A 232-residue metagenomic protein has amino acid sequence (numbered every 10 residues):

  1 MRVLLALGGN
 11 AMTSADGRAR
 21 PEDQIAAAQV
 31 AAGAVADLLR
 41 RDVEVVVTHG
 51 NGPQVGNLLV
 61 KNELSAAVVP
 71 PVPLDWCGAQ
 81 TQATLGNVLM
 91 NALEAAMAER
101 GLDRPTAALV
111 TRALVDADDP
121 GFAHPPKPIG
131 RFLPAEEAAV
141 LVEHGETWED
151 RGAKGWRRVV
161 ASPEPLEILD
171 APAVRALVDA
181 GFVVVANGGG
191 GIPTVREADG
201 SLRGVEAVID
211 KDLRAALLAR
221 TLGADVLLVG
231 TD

Functional and structural regions predicted by a protein language model:
M1-T48, L58-L59, E63, A176-G181: N-terminal glycine-/serine-/threonine-rich phosphate-binding loop
A6-G8, T48-H49, P105-R112, A186-G188 (+1 more regions): Short beta-strand segments
A6-T13, I168, R175-L213: Catalytic-site beta-strand/loop segments enriched in glycine and acidic/polar residues
P21-Q24, V60-P70, A123-R131, D199-A207: A glycine- and small-aliphatic-rich helix-loop capping segment at beta-alpha/alpha-beta transitions that lines
Q24-A31, V72, G200-V226: Gly/Ser/Thr-rich active-site loops/lids in small-molecule metabolic enzymes that frequently grip phosphoryl groups
A34-R41, V88-A98, L217-D225: Alpha-helix C-terminal capping segments
L64-V184: Ligand-binding beta-strand-loop-alpha-helix segment within the catalytic cores of soluble metabolic enzymes
G191, L222-D232: Glycine-rich phosphate/pyrophosphate-binding loops and their adjacent beta-strand/loop elements at enzyme active sites
